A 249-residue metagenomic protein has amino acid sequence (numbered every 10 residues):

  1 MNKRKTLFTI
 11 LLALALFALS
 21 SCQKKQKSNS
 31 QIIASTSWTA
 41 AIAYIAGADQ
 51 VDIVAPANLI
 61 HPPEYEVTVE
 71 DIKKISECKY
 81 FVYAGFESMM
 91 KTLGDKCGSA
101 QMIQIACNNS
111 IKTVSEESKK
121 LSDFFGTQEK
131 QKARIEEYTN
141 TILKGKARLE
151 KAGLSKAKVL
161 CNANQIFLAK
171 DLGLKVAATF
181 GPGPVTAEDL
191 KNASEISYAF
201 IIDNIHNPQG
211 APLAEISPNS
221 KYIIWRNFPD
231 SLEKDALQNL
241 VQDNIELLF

Functional and structural regions predicted by a protein language model:
M1-F8: Bacterial N-terminal signal peptides that target proteins for export
A18-S21: C-terminal motif of bacterial Sec signal peptides marking the signal peptidase cleavage site
Q23-K25: Bacterial signal peptide processing site
S30-Q31, K112-S115, K119, D123 (+1 more regions): Structured C-terminal subdomain patch of bacterial secreted/periplasmic proteins
I32-S35, T39-A43, K130-G181, V185 (+1 more regions): Basic- and aromatic-lined ligand-binding clefts that recognize polyanionic substrates
A46-V69, I166-N192, R226-K234: Alpha-helical, coiled-coil/dimerization segments enriched in small aliphatic residues
Q50-Q128, Q209-K221: Acidic/His-rich segments in extracytoplasmic proteins that coordinate ligands and/or metal ions
A100-Q128, L154-D171, F228-D243: Extracytoplasmic ligand-binding site segments that recognize negatively charged/polar headgroups
